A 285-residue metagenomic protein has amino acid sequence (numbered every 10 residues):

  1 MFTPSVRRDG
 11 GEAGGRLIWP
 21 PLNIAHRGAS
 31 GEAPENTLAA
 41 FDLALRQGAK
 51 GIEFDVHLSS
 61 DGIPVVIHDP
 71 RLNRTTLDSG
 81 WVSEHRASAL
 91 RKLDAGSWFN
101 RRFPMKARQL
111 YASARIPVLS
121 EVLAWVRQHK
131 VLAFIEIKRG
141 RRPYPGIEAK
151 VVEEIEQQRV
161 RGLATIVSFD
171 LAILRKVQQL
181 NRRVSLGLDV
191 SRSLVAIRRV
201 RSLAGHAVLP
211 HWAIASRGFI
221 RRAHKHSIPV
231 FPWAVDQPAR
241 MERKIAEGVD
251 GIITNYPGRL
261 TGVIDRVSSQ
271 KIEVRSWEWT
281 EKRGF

Functional and structural regions predicted by a protein language model:
M1-D9, A13-F285: Phosphate-group recognition and catalysis centered on beta-loop-alpha active-site segments
